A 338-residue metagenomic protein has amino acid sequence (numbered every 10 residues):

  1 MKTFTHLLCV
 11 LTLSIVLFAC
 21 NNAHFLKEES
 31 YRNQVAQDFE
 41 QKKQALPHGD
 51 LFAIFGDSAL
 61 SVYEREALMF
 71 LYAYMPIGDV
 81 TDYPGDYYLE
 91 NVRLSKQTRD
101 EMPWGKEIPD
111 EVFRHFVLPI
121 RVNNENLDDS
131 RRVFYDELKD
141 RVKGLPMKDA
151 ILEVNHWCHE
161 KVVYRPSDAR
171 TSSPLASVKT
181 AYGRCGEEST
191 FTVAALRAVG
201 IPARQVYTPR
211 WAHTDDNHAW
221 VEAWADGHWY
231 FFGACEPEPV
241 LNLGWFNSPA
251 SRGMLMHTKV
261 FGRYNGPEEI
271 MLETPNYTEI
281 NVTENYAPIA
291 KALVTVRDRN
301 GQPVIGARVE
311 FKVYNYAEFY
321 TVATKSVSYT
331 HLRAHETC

Functional and structural regions predicted by a protein language model:
M1-L8: Bacterial N-terminal signal peptides that target proteins for export
F18-A19: C-terminal motif of bacterial Sec signal peptides marking the signal peptidase cleavage site
K27-S30, Q37-T180, D215-D216: Secondary-structure boundary elements
D140-R141, L145, A150-H156, R165-L175 (+1 more regions): Hydrophobic/aromatic-rich core segments of domains that either
G266-L293: Extracellular ectodomain segments of secreted/surface proteins
A290-D298, T330: A short, amphipathic beta-strand motif
A307-A323: Short amphipathic beta-strand segments in non-cytosolic proteins
H331-C338: Single conserved hydrophobic/aromatic residue that forms the stacking wall/gate of nucleotide- or nucleobase-binding
